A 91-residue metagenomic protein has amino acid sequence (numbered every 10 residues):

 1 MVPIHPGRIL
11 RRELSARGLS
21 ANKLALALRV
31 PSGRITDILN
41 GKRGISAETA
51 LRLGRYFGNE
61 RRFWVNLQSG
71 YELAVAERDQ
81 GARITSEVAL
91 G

Functional and structural regions predicted by a protein language model:
M1-L19, N66: A short, Lys/Arg-rich alpha-helix, primarily the initiator
G18, G41-K42: Alpha-helical hinge/cap motifs
L19-D37: Short alpha-helical DNA-recognition segment
P31, K42, F57, Q68-Y71: The DNA-recognition helices of helix-turn-helix-type DNA-binding domains
K42-R55: Short, basic-rich loop-to-helix N-cap that marks the start of a DNA-contacting helix
R61: Glycine-rich, small/polar surface segments that engage phosphate groups of diverse ligands
V65-G91: Short, charged recognition helix plus adjacent turn of helix-turn-helix-like nucleic-acid-binding domains
